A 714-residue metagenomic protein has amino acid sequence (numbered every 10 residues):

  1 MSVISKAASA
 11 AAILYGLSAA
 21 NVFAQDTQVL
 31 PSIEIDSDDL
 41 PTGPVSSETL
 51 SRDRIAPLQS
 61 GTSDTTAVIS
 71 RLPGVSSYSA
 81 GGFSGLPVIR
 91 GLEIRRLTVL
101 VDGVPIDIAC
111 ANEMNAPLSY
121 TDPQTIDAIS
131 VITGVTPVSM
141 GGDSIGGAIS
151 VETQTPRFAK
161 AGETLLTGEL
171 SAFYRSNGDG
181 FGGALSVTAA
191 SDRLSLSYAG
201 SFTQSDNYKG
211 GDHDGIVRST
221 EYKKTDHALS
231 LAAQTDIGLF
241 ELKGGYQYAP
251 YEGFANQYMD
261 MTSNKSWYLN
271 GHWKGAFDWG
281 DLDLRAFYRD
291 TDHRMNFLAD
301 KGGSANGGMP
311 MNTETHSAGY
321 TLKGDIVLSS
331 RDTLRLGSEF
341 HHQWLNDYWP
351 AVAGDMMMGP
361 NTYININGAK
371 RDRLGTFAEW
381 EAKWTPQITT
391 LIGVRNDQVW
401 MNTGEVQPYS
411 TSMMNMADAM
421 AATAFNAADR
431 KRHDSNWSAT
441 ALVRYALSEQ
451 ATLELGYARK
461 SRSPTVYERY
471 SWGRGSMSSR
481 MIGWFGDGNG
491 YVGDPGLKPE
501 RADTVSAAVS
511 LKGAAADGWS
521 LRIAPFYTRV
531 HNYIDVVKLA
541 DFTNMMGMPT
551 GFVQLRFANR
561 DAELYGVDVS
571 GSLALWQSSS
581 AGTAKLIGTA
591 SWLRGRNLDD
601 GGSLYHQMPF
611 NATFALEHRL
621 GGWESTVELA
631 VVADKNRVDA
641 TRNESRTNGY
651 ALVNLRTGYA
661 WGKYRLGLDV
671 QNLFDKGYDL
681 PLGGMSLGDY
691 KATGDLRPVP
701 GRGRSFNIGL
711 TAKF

Functional and structural regions predicted by a protein language model:
Q28-E163, D179, S461: Acidic, small-polar-rich N-terminal luminal/periplasmic segments of exported/outer-membrane proteins
A111, P156-R157, L165-G168, G178 (+4 more regions): Periplasmic-side early beta-strands and strand-to-turn transitions of outer-membrane beta-barrels
S205-Y208, R218-K224, I237-S317, W349 (+2 more regions): Flexible loop and strand-edge segments within Gram-negative outer membrane beta-barrel domains
M259-F277, N312-S317, N365-R373, F425-A446 (+8 more regions): Outer-membrane beta-barrel signature, preferentially recognizing the C-terminal barrel domain of Gram-negative
M295-P310, D347-I364, M401-K431, S471-G493 (+3 more regions): Solvent-exposed loop segments that connect transmembrane elements
R335-T452, G456-A458, S463-P464, S478 (+2 more regions): Signature of Gram-negative outer-membrane beta-barrel scaffolds
K383-T390, Q398-V399, A514, W519-I534 (+3 more regions): Gram-negative outer-membrane beta-barrel transporters
S461-R462, V536, A633-R637, G658-F714: C-terminal beta-signal and adjacent terminal beta-strands/loops of Gram-negative outer-membrane beta-barrel proteins
